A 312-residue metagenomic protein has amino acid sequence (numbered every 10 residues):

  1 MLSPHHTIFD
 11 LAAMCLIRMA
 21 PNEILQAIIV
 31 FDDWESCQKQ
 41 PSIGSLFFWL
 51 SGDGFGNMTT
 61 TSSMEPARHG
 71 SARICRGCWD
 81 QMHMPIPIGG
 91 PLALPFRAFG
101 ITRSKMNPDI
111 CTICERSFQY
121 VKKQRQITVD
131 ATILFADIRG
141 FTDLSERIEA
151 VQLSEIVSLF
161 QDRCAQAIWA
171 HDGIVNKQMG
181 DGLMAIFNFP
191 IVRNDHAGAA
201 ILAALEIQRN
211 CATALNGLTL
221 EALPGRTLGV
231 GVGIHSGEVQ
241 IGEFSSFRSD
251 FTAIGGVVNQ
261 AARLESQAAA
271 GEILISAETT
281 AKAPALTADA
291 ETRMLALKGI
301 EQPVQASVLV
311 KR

Functional and structural regions predicted by a protein language model:
L2-A12, L16-P21, A27-D130: Regulatory cytosolic signal-relay segments
Q81, S117, I207-N210, A214 (+4 more regions): Conserved, well-folded catalytic cores of nucleic-acid-processing and energy-transducing macromolecular machines
R125-L202: Catalytic NTP-binding/metal-coordinating core of nucleotidyl cyclase/transferase enzymes
A167-A199, T213-G256, V304-V308: Catalytic core of nucleotidyl cyclases, primarily class III adenylyl/guanylyl cyclases
I207, G233, A281: Histidine- and acidic-residue-rich, metal-dependent catalytic cores
H235-S236, F244, G256-A277, K298: Catalytic/regulatory signature loops of cyclic-dinucleotide turnover enzymes and related class III nucleotidyl cyclases
Q267-R312: Cytosolic regulatory/linker segments at or just downstream of nucleotide-handling modules in signal-transduction
